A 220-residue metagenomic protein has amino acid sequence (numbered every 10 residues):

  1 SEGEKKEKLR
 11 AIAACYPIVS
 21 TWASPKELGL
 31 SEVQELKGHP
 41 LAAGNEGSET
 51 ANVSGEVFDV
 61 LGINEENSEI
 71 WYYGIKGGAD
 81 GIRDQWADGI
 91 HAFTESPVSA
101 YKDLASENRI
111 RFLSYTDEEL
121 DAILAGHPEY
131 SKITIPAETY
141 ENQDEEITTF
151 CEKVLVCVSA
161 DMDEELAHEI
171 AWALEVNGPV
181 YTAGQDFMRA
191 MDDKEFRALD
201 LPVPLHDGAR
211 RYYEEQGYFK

Functional and structural regions predicted by a protein language model:
S1, L28, E65-M162: Pocket-lining segment of extracytoplasmic ligand-binding domains
S1-Y16, E95-S99: Acidic, polar ligand-binding/catalytic clefts
K6-L9, P17-V19, G38, E107-I110 (+1 more regions): Extracytoplasmic
L9, P40-N45, L155-D161, K194-P202: Second-shell loop/turn segments in exported
A11, T21-A23, A42-A43, G89-A92 (+1 more regions): Structural recognition of the beta-strand scaffold that forms the well-ordered cores of secreted hydrolase catalytic
A14-C15, V33-E35, E146-C151: Short, flexible turn/loop "capping" segments at secondary-structure junctions
P17-D84, L199, V203-G208: Bilobed "Venus flytrap"/periplasmic-binding protein-like clamshell domains and structurally analogous long
G77, Q85, T94-F112, A122-L124 (+2 more regions): An extracytoplasmic/periplasmic, membrane-proximal ligand-sensing/linker region
